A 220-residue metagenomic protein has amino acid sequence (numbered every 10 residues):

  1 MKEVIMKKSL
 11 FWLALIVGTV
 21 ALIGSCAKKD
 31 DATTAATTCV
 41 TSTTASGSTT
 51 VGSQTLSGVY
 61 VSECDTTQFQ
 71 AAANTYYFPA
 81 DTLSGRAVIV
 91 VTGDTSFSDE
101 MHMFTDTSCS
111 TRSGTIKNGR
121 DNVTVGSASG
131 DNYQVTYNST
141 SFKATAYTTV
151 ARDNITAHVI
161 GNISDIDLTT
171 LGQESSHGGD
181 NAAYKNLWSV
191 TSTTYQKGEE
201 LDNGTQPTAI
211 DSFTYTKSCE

Functional and structural regions predicted by a protein language model:
M1, K28-K29, D165, G178: Intrinsically disordered, low-complexity regulatory regions of eukaryotic regulatory proteins
E3, K7-L15, V20-T55, T216-E220: Bacterial Sec-dependent N-terminal signal peptides
T37-S84, Y215-K217: Tryptophan-anchored aromatic micro-motifs
E63-T75, I89-S192, E199, N203-E220: Contiguous, well-ordered beta-strand patches that form the walls/edges of small beta-barrel/beta-sandwich domains
